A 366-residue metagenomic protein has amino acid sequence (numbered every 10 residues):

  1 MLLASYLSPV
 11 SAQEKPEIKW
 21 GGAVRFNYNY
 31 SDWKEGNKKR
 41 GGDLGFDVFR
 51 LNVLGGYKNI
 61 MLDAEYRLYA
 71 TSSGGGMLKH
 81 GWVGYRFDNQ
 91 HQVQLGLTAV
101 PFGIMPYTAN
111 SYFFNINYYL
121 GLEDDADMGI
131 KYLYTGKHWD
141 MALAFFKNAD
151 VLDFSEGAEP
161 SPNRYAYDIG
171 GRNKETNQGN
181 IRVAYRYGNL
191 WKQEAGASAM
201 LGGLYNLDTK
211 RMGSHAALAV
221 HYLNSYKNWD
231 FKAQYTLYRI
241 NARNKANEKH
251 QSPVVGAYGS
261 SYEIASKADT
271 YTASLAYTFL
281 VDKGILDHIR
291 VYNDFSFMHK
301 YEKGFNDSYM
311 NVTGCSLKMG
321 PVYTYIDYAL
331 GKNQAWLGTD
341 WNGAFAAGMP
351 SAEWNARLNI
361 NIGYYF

Functional and structural regions predicted by a protein language model:
E14-P16, K58-N59, N89, K137-H138 (+6 more regions): Short coil turns and loop connectors of transmembrane beta-barrels in diderm outer membranes and organellar homologs
E14-S31, R40-L152, A184-G188, T272 (+1 more regions): Outer membrane beta-barrel
I18-F26, L62-A64, V93-L95, M141-L143 (+8 more regions): Transmembrane beta-strands of outer-membrane beta-barrel proteins
N27-E35, R67-S73, F102-I104, A109 (+10 more regions): Sequence/structural signature of outer-membrane beta-barrel proteins
N37-G41, N110-I116, A158-R164, G213-S214 (+3 more regions): Flexible, surface-exposed loop regions and adjacent strand-edge segments of Gram-negative outer-membrane beta-barrel
K38-G45, T71-M77, Y119-D124, I169-T176 (+5 more regions): Replace "Gram-negative outer membrane beta-barrel proteins" with "bacterial and organellar outer membrane beta-barrel
Y185-Y301, Y309, Y364: Detector for outer-membrane/organellar transmembrane beta-barrel domains, recognizing the amphipathic beta-strand
L275, A352-F366: Outer-membrane beta-barrel "beta-signal"
